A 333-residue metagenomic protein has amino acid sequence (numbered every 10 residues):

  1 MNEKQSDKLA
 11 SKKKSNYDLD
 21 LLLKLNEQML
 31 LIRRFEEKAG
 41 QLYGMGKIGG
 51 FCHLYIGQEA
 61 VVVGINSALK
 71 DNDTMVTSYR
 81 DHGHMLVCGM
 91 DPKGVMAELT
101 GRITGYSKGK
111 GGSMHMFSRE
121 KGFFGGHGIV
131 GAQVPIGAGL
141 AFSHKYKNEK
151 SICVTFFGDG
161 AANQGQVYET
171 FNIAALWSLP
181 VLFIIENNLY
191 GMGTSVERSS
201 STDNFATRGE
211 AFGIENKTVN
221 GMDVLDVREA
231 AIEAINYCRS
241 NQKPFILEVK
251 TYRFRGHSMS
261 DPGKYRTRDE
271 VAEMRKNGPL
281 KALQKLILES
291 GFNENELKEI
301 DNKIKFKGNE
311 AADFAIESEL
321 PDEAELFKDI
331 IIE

Functional and structural regions predicted by a protein language model:
M1-V61, A68, M259, G263-E333: Conserved acidic/glycine
K8-K12, R34, Y106-K110, L247 (+2 more regions): N-proximal short alpha-helices
E37-G40, M45-W177, S195-S201, A206 (+1 more regions): Cofactor-binding active-site loop characterized by glycine-rich and histidine/acidic residues
Y79, V249-T251, I330: A general secondary-structure junction signal
M85-V87, G193, H257, E325: Short acidic, gly/pro-rich beta-turn/loop elements at beta-sheet edges and active-site/ligand-binding grooves
G122-L320: Glycine-rich ThDP/TPP pyrophosphate-binding loop and its adjacent helix/strand module within ThDP-dependent enzymes
